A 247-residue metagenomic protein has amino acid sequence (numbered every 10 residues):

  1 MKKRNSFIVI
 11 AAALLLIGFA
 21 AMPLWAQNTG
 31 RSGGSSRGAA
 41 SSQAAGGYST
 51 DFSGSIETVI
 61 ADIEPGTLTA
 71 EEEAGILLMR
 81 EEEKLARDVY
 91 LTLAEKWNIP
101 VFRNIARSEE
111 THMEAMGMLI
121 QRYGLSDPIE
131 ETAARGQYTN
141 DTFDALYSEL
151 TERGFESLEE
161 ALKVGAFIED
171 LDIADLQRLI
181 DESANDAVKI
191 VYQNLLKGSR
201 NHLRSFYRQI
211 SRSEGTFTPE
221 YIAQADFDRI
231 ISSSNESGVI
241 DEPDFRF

Functional and structural regions predicted by a protein language model:
K2-I10: Bacterial N-terminal signal peptides that target proteins for export
A12-A13, L24: Cleavable N-terminal signal peptides
L14-G18: Secreted peptidase-domain scaffold signal
G30-R37: Intrinsically disordered, low-complexity, hydrophilic segments
G38-F247: All-alpha RGS (Regulator of G-protein Signaling) helical domain and cognate RGS-like helical scaffolds
